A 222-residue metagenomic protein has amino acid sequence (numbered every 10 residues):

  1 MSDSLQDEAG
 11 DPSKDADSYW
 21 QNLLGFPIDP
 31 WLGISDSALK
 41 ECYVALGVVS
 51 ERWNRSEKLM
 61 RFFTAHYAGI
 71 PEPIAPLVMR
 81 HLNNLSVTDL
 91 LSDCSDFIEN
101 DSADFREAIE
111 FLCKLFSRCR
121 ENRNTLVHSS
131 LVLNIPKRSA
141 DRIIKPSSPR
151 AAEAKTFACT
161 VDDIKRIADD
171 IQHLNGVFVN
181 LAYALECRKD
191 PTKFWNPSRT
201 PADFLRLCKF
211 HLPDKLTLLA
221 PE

Functional and structural regions predicted by a protein language model:
S2-E51, K58-E222: Acidic, Ser/Thr/Gly/Pro-rich intrinsically disordered interaction regions
